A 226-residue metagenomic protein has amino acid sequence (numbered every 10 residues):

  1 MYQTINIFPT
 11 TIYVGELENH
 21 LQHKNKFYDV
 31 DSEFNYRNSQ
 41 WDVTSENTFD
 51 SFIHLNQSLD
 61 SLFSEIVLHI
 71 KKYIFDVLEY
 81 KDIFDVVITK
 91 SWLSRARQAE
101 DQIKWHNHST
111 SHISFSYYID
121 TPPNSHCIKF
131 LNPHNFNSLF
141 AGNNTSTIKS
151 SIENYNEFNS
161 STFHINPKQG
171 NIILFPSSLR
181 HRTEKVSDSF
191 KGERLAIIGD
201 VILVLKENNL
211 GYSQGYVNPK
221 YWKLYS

Functional and structural regions predicted by a protein language model:
M1-I83, W92, Q102: Non-heme Fe(II)/2-oxoglutarate
E16, S94, S116-Y118, I198-D200: Residue-level recognition of well-ordered beta-strand positions that form the cores of beta-sheet-rich folds across
V87-R95: A short glycine-rich, His/Asp/Glu-containing loop-to-beta-strand
R95-I172, E193, E207-G215: Catalytic core of non-heme Fe(II) oxygenases with the double-stranded beta-helix
I103-H106, H181-S189: Short beta-strand His + acidic residue motifs that chelate non-heme Fe in jelly-roll/DSBH and cupin folds
I119, L179, V201-L203: Short beta-strand segments enriched in hydrophobic/aromatic residues within well-folded beta-rich domains
L174-S178: Short, proline-centered helix/strand-breaking motifs
E193-S226: Non-heme Fe(II)/2-oxoglutarate
